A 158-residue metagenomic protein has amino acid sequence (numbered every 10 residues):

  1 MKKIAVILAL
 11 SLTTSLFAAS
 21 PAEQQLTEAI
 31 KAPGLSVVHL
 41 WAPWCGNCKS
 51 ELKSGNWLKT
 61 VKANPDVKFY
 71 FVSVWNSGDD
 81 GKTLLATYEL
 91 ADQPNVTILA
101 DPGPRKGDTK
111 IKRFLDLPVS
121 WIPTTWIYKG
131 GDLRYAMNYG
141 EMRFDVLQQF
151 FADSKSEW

Functional and structural regions predicted by a protein language model:
A5-S15: Bacterial N-terminal signal peptides
A18-S36, K59: A short beta-strand-turn-helix
A19, F150-W158: Non-globular targeting/processing and membrane-anchoring segments
I30-K49: Short active-site neighborhood of thiol/selenol oxidoreductases, capturing the structured segment around
A32-V37, N64-Y70, D92-V96, I122 (+1 more regions): Loop/turn elements at helix/coil->beta-strand transitions in domains of secreted/extracellular proteins
A42-N47, V74-D79, P102-K106, L133 (+1 more regions): Solvent-exposed loop/turn segments at secondary-structure junctions within structured extracellular/periplasmic domains
S50-L90, P104-K110: Structural microenvironment flanking redox-active thiols in thiol-disulfide oxidoreductases
G103-Q149: Thiol/disulfide oxidoreductase modules built on the thioredoxin-like
